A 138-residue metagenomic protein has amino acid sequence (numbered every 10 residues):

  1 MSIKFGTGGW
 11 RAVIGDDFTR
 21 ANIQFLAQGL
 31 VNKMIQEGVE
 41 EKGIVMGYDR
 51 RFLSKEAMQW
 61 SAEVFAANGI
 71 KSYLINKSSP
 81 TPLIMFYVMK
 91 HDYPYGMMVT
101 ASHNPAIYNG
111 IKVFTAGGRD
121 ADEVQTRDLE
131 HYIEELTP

Functional and structural regions predicted by a protein language model:
S2-P138: Gly/Ser-rich phosphate-binding catalytic loop and adjacent alpha/beta segment that cradle a phosphoryl group at enzyme
